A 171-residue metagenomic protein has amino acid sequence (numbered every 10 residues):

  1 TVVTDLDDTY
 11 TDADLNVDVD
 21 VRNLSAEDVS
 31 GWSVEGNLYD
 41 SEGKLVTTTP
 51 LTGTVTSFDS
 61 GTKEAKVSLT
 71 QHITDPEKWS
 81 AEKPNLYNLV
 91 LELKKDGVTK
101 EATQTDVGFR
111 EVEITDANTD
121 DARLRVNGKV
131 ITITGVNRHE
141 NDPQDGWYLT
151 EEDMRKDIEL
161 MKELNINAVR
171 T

Functional and structural regions predicted by a protein language model:
T1-T171: Secreted/periplasmic carbohydrate-active enzymes, especially glycoside hydrolases
